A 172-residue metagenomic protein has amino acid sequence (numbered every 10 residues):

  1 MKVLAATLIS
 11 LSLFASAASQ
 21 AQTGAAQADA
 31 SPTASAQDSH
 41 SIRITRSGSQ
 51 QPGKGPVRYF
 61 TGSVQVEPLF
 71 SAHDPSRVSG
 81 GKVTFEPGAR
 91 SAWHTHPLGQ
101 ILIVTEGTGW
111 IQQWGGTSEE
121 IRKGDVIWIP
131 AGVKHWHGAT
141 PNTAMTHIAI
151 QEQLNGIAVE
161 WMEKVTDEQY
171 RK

Functional and structural regions predicted by a protein language model:
M1-L4: Positively charged n-region of N-terminal signal peptides that target proteins for export
A6-S16: Bacterial N-terminal signal peptides
T23-R77, A158-K172: A short, N-terminal "cap"/entry segment at the start of jelly-roll beta-barrel domains of the cupin/DSBH fold
Q65, S79-H96: Conserved short histidine dyad/triad with adjacent acidic residue
R90, T95-K123, V133: A short beta-strand-loop-beta hairpin characteristic of the jelly-roll/cupin
W110, T117-S118, R122-K123, A131-A158: Ligand-binding loop in jelly-roll beta-barrel domains
